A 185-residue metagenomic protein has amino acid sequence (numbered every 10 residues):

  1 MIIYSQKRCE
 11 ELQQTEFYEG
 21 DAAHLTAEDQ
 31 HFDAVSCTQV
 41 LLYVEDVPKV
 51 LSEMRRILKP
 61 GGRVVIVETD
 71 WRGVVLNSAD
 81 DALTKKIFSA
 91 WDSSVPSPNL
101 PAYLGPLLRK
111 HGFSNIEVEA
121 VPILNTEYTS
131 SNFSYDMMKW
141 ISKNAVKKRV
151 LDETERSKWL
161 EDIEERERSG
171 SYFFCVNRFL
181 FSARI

Functional and structural regions predicted by a protein language model:
M1-L25, P48-K49: Class I SAM-dependent methyltransferase SAM/SAH-binding core
A23-V35: A short acidic, Gly/Pro-enriched loop at the edge of an enzyme's catalytic core that lines a small-molecule cofactor
D33-P48: A short SAM/SAH-binding and catalytic strip from SAM-dependent methyltransferases
P48-R63: A short glycine-rich, Lys/Arg-flanked "PGG" loop and its adjoining helix->strand segment in the class I
R63-T129, N144, V150: Conserved catalytic/acceptor-binding region of the Class I
H111-S114, S134-M137, V176-I185: Core SAM-dependent methyltransferase catalytic element
E117-Y172: C-terminal helical/coil "lid" or tail adjacent to the Rossmann-like core of SAM-dependent
